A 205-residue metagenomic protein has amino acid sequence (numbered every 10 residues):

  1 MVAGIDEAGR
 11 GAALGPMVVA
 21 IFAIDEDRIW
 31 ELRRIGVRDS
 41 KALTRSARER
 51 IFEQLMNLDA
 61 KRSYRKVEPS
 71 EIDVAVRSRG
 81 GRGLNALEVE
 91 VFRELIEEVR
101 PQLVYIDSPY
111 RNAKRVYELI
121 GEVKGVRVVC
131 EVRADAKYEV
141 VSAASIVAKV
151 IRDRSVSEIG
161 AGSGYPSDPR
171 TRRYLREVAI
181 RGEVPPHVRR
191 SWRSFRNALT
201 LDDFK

Functional and structural regions predicted by a protein language model:
M1-K205: RNase H-like, Mg2+-dependent phosphodiesterase core, and more generally RNA phosphate-backbone-engaging helix-loop
